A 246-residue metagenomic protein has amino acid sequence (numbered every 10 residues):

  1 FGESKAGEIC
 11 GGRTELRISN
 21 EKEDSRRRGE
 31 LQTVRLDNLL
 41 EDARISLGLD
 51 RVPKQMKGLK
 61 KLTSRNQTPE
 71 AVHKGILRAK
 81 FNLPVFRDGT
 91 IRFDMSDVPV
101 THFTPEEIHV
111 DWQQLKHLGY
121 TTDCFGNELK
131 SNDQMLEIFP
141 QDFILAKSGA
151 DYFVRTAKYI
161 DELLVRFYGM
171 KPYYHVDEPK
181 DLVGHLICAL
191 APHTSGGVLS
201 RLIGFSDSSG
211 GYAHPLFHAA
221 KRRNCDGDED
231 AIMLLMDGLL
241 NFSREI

Functional and structural regions predicted by a protein language model:
F1-I246: Conserved core architecture of multi-subunit DNA-directed RNA polymerases
